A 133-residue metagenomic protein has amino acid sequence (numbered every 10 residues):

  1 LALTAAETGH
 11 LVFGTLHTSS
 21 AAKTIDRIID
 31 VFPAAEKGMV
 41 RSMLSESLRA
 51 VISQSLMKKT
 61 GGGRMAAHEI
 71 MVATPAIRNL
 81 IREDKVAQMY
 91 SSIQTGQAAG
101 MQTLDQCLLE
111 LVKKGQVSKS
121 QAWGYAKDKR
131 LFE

Functional and structural regions predicted by a protein language model:
L1-E133: Short, flexible helix-loop junctions that flank or precede catalytic/ligand sites
